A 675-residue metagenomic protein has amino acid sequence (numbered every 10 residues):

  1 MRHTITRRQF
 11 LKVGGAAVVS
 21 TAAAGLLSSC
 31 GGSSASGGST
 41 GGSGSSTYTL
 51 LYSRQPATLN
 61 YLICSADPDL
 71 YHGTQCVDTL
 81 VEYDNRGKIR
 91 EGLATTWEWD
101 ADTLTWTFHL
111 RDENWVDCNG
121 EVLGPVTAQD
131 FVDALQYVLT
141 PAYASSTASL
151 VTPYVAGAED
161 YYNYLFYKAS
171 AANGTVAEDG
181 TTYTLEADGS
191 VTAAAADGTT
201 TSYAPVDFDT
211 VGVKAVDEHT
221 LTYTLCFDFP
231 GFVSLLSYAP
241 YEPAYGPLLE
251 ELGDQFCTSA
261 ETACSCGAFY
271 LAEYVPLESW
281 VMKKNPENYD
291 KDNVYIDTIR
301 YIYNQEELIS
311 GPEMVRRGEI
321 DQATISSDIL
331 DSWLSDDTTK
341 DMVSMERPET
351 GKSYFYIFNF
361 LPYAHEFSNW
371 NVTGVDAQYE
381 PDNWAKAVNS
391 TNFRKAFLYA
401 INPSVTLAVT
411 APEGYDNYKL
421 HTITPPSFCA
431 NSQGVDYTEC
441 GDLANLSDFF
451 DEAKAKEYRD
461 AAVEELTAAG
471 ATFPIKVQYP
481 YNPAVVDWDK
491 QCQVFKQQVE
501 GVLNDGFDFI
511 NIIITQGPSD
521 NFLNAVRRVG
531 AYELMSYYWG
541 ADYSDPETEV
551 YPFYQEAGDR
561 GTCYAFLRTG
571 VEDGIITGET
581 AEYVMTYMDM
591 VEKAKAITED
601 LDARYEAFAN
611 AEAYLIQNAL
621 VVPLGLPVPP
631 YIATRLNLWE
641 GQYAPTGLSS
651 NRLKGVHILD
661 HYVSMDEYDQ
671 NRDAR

Functional and structural regions predicted by a protein language model:
L51-A101, C264: N-terminal lobe/hinge region of extracytoplasmic solute-binding protein
R90, K283, W384-L503, Y583 (+2 more regions): Append "and occasionally in soluble cytosolic enzymes with long acidic Gly/Pro-rich linkers
C118, P276, M314-R317, D448-A453 (+4 more regions): Ligand/substrate-recognition segments at binding pockets and active sites
A128-D133, E218-T224, A268, D297-T298 (+4 more regions): Alpha-helical secondary-structure segments
G180-T181, E186-T210, E218-H219, T224-R300 (+2 more regions): Gly/Pro-rich hinge or "lid" segments in bacterial periplasmic/extracellular proteins
A196, D382, K386-K395, Y399 (+6 more regions): Extracytoplasmic/peripheral linker and loop segments enriched in polar/acidic and small residues with frequent Thr/Pro
A272-K283, R300-T373, S404, V409-T410: Extracellular/periplasmic solute-recognition and catalytic clefts
A633-R675: Long beta-strand-rich cores associated with HINT superfamily self-processing modules
